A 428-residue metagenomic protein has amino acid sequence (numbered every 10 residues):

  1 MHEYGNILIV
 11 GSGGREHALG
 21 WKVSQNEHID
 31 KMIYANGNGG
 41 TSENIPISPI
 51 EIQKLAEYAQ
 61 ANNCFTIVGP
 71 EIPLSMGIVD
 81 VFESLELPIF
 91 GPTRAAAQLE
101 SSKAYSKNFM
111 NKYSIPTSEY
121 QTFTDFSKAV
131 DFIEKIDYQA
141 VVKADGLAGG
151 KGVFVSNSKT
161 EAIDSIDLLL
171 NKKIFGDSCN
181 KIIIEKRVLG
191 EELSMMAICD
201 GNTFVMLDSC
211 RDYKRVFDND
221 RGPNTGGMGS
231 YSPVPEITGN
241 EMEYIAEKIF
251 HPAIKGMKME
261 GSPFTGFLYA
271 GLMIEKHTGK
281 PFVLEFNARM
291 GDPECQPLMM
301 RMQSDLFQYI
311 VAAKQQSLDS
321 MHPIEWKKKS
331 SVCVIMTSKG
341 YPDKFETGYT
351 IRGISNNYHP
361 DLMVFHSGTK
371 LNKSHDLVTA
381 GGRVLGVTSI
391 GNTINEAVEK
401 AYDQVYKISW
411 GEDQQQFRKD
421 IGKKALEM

Functional and structural regions predicted by a protein language model:
M1-A95: ATP-binding N-terminal substructure of ATP-dependent carboxylate-amine bond-forming enzymes
M1-H2, Q25, F90, K112-S114 (+12 more regions): Solvent-exposed alpha-helices and their adjacent loops that cap or buttress functional pockets in soluble metabolic
G5, G150-G152, V332, G381-G386: Short amphipathic alpha-helical segments
L8-I9, E100-I183, P235-P252: Active-site nucleotide/adenylate-binding loops and adjacent lid/helix of ATP-dependent enzymes
S156-C295: Internal nucleotide-binding/catalytic subdomain
A246-L268, N287-D361, N372: Active-site "cap" helix and flanking loop/linker of ATP-utilizing ligase/carboxylase catalytic domains
T369-K373, V378-M428: Generic C-terminus detector
